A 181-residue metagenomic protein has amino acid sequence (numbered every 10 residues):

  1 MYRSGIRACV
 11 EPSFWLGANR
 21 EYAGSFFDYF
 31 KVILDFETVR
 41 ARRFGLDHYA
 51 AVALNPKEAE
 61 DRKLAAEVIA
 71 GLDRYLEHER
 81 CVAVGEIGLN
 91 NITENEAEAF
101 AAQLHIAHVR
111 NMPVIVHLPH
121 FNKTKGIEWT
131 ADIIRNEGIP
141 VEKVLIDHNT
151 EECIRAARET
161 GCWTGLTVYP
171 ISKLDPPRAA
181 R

Functional and structural regions predicted by a protein language model:
M1-R110, V116, F121, E128-W129 (+3 more regions): Mid-domain alpha/beta scaffold segments of enzyme catalytic cores
N136-R181: Active-site-adjacent C-terminal substructures of enzyme catalytic domains
